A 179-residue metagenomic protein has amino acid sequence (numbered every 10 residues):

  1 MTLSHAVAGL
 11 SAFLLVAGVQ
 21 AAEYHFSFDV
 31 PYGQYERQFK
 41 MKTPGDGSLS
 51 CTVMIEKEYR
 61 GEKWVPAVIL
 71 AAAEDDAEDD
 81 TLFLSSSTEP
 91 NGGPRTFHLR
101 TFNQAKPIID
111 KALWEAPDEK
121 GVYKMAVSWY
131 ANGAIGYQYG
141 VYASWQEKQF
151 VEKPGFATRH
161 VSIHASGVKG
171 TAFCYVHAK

Functional and structural regions predicted by a protein language model:
M1-A8: Bacterial N-terminal signal peptides that target proteins for export
A8-L14: Bacterial N-terminal signal peptides
V16-V19: N-terminal signal peptide c-region/cleavage motif recognized by signal peptidases
A22-H98: Secretory/extracellular carbohydrate-interaction modules and structurally similar beta-sandwich "look-alikes"
K42-D46, A116-K120, Y130: Surface-exposed coil/turn segments at beta-strand junctions on protein surfaces, enriched
R100-A126, Q146: Short, aromatic/His-centered strand-loop micro-motif at the edge of beta-sheets
G121-Y139: Short tryptophan-centered beta-strand motifs in secreted/extracellular beta-sheet-rich domains of glycan-recognition
K148-C174: Flexible glycan-contacting loops in extracellular carbohydrate-active proteins
